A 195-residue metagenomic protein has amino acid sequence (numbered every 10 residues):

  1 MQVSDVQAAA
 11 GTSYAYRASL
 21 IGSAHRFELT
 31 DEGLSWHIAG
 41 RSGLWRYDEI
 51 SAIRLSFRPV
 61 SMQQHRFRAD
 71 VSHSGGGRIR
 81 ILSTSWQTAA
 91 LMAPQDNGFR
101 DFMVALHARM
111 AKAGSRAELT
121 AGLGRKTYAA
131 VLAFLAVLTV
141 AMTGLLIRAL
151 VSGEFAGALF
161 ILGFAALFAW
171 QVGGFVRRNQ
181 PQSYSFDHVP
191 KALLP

Functional and structural regions predicted by a protein language model:
M1-R26, P190-P195: Anionic N-terminal interaction surfaces
M1-S4, N97-P195: Eukaryotic intrinsically disordered, low-complexity regulatory linkers and tails enriched in Ser/Thr/Pro
S23-H25, R41-G43, G75-R78: Short acidic/polar mixed-charge low-complexity motifs
H25-L29, V71-S72: Short, exposed beta-strand/loop patches in secreted or surface proteins that constitute
T30-D31, I38, G75: Short loop/turn segments that connect beta-strands within the blades of beta-propeller domains, predominantly WD40
E32-S35, S42-V60: Phosphoinositide-dependent membrane-docking surfaces
Q64-D70: Short aromatic-glycine-enriched beta-strand elements
D70-D101: Canonical phosphoinositide-binding patch of PH/PH-like domains
